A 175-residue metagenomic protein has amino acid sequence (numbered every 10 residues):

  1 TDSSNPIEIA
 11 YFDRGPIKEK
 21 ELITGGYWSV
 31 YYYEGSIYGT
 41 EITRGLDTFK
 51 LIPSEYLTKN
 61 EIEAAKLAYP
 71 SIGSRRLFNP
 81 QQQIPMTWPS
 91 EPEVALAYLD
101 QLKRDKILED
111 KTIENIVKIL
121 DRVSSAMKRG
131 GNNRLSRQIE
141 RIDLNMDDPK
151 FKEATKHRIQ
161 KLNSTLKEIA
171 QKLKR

Functional and structural regions predicted by a protein language model:
T1-L102: Feature marking well-ordered beta-strand scaffolds used for ligand recognition
E63-R175: Soluble extracellular-acting proteins and domains
